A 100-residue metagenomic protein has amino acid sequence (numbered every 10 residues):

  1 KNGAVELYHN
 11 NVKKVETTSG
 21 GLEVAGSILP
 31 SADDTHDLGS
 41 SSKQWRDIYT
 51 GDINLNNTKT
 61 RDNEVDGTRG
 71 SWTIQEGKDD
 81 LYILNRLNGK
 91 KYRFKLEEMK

Functional and structural regions predicted by a protein language model:
K1-D80: Intrinsic low-complexity, repeat-rich intrinsically disordered segments enriched in small/flexible residues
E23-A25, E97-K100: Short, surface-exposed linear segments at secondary-structure transitions and domain or protein termini
D80-E97: Short, surface-exposed terminal/edge motifs of secreted or surface/virion proteins that either
